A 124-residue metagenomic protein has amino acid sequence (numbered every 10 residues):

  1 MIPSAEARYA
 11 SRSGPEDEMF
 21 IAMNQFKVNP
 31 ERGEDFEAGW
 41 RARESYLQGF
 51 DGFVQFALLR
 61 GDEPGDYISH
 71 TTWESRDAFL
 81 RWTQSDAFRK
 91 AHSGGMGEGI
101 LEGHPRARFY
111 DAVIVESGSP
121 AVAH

Functional and structural regions predicted by a protein language model:
I2, A42-V54, T72-R108: An amphipathic, aromatic/His-enriched active-site/gating alpha helix that lines ligand/cofactor pockets
I2-F20, A57-Y67, S93-H124: Glycine-rich beta-strand-turn "strand-cap" elements at beta-sheet edges
A5-R8, V28, A87: Intrinsically disordered and other compositionally biased segments
F20-K27, A57-S85: Short, well-ordered beta-strand segments in beta-rich or mixed alpha/beta enzyme and ligand-binding folds
K27-E37: Short, surface-exposed ligand-recognition loops at beta-strand->loop->(often short) alpha-helix junctions that present
V28-P30, S75, D111-I114: Non-catalytic surface loops within mature trypsin-like serine protease
E34-F36, I68, F79-R81, S117-S119: Short acidic, gly/pro-rich beta-turn/loop elements at beta-sheet edges and active-site/ligand-binding grooves
